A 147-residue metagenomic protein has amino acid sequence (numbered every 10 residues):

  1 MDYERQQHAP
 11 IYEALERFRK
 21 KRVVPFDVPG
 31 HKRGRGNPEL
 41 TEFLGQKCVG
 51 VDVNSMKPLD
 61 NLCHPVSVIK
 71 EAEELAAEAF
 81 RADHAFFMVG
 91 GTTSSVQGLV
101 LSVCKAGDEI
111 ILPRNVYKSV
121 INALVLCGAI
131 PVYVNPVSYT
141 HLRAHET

Functional and structural regions predicted by a protein language model:
M1-S67: N-terminal "arm"/small-domain region of PLP-dependent enzymes with the aminotransferase-like
Q46-S94: Conserved N-terminal alpha-helix of the aminotransferase class I/II PLP-enzyme fold
G50-K57, P131-Y139: Gly-rich Lys/Arg/Thr-decorated short loops/hinges at beta-loop-alpha junctions or inter-strand turns that position
H84-I110, N122-A123: Conserved beta-loop-alpha segment that forms the PLP phosphate-binding cup at the N-terminus of a helix
F86-F87, I111-L112, P131-N135: Short hydrophobic alpha-helical runs that function as membrane-insertion/retention elements
V103-A106, G128-V132: A glycine- and small-aliphatic-rich helix-loop capping segment at beta-alpha/alpha-beta transitions that lines
L112-A129: Substrate-binding/gating loop at the entrance of the active-site cleft, primarily in PLP-dependent aminotransferase-like
T140-T147: Conserved small/polar residues in nucleotide/adenosyl-binding loops
